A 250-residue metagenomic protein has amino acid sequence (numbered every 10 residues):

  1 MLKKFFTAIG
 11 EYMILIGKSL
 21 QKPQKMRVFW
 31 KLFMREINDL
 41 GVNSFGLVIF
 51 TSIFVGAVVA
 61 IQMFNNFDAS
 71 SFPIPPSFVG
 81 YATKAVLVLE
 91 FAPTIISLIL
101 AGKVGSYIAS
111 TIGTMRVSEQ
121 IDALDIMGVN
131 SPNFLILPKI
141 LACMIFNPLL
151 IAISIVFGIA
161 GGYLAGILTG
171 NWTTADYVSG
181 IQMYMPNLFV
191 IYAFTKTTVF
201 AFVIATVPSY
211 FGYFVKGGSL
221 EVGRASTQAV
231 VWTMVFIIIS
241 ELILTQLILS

Functional and structural regions predicted by a protein language model:
M1-F33, K216: Short, membrane-interfacial amphipathic segments enriched in basic
K25-F50, V231: Membrane-interface helix starts
G41-I95, I99: Active-site cofactor/substrate anionic-group-binding motifs, chiefly glycine- and Lys/Arg-rich phosphate-binding loops
A57, A82-T111, S131, A152 (+6 more regions): Mid-bilayer segments of alpha-helical transmembrane spans in multi-pass integral membrane proteins that mediate
Q62-V88, I155-T198, T206-A225, L247-S250: Membrane-interfacial helix-loop-helix connectors in multipass membrane proteins
T114-L137, S219-V222: Short cytoplasmic-facing helical segments at TM-TM junctions of multi-pass membrane proteins
S131-I151, A225: Start (N-cap) of specific transmembrane helices in multi-pass transporter permeases
V222, Q228-T245: Final/C-terminal transmembrane alpha-helix of multipass membrane proteins
